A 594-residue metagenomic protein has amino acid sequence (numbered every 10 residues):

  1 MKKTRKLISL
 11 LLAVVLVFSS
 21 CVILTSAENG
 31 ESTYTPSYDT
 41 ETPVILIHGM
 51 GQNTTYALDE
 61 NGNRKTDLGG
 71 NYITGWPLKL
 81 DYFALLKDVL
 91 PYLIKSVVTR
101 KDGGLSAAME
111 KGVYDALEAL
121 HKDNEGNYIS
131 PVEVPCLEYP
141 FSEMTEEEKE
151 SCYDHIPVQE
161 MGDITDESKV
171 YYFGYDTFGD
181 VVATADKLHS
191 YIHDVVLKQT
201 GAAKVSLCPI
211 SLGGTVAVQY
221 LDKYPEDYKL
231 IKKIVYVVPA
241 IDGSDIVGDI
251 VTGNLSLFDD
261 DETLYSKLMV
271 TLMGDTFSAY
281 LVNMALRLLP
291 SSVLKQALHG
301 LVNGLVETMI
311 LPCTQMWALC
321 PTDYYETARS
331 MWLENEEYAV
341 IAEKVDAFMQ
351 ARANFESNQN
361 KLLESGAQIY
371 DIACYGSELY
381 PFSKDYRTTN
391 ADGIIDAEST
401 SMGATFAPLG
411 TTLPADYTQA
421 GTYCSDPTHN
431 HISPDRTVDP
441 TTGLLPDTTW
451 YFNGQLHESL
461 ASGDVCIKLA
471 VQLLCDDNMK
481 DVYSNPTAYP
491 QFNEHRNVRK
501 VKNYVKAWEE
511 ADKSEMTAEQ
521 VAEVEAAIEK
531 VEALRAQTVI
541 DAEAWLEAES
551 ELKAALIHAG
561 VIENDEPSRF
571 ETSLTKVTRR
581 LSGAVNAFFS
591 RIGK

Functional and structural regions predicted by a protein language model:
R5-T25: Sec-dependent N-terminal signal peptides of Gram-positive bacterial secreted proteins and lipoproteins
F18-T35, I592: Sec-dependent signal peptide cleavage junction
N29-T33, Y220, A351-Q359: Short alpha-helical segments and helix-capping/turn motifs at coil-helix boundaries
G30-C208, T215-K267, E378, N390-A397 (+2 more regions): N-terminal non-catalytic accessory region
S168-V182, N303-R387, T411: Alpha/beta-hydrolase fold catalytic core
F258-E336: Alpha/beta-hydrolase-fold enzymes
N497-E571: Beta-rich interaction/scaffold domains
R499, N564-K594: C-terminal cell-surface addressing/anchoring modules of secreted/extracellular proteins
